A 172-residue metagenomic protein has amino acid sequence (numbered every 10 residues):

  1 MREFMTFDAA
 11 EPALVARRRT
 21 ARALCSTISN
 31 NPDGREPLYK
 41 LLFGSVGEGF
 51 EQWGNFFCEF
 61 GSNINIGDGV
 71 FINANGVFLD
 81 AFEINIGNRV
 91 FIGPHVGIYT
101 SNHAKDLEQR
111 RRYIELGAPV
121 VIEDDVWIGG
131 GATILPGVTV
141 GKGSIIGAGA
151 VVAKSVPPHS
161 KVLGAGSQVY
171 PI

Functional and structural regions predicted by a protein language model:
M1-G49, S167: Terminal amphipathic alpha-helical/low-complexity segments used for targeting or macromolecular assembly
S29, F56-I66, F71-T139, A165-I172: Flexible, glycine/small-residue-enriched loop-and-beta-strand segment within the central core of proteins
S101-K105, G141-G143, S155-H159: Short conserved catalytic/interaction loops centered on acidic-Pro-aromatic/His motifs
G129-S155: Beta-rich strand-turn-strand
V152, V156-I172: C-terminal end-helix/capping segment
